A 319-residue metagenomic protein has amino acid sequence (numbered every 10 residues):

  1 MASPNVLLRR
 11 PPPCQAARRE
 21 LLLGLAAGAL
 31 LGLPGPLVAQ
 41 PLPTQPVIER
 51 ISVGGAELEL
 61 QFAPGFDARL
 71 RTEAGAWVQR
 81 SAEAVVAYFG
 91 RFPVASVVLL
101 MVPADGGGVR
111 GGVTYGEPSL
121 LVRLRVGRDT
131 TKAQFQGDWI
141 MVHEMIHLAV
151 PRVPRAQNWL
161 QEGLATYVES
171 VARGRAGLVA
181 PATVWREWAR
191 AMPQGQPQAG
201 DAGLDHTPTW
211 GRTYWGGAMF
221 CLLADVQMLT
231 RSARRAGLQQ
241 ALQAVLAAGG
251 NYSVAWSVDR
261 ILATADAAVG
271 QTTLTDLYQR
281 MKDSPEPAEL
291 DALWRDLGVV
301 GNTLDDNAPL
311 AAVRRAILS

Functional and structural regions predicted by a protein language model:
M1-A17, L23-L31: N-terminal secretory signal peptides
A2-V6, N251-S319: Beta/coil-rich, acidic/histidine-enriched accessory regions frequently appended to metallopeptidases
C14-Q15, L33-Q45: C-terminal segment of N-terminal export signals and the immediately downstream linker at the start of the mature
V47-V153, Q157: Juxtacatalytic substrate-recognition/specificity segment
A74-S81, G137, M141, Q161-L164 (+7 more regions): Stable alpha-helical elements in mature extracytoplasmic
A84-R91, L148, V168-R175, L223-R231 (+3 more regions): Structured segments of extracytoplasmic/periplasmic soluble domains in secreted or envelope-associated proteins
D105-G111, R173-L178, G250-W256, P287: Secretory-pathway/luminal and periplasmic proteins that interact with or process carbohydrate-rich
A156-D225, T230-Y252: Acidic/His/Gly-enriched intrinsically disordered linker/tail segments that often contain short helix/coil "MoRF-like"
